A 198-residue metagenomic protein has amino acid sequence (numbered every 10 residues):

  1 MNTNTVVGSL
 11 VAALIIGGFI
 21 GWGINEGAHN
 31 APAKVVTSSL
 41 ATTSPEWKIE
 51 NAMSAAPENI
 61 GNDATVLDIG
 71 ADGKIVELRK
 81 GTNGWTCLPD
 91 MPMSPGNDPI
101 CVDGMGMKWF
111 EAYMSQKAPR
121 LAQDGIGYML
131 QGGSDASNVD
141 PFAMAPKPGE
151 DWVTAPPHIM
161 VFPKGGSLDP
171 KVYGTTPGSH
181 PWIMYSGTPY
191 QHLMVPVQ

Functional and structural regions predicted by a protein language model:
M1-T5: Positively charged n-region of N-terminal signal peptides that target proteins for export
G8-G21: Hydrophobic membrane-insertion alpha-helices, especially the h-region of bacterial N-terminal signal peptides
I20-A31: Hydrophobic single-pass membrane-insertion segments
A33-Q198: Primary mode marks residue(s) on the alpha4-beta5-alpha5 output face of response regulator receiver
